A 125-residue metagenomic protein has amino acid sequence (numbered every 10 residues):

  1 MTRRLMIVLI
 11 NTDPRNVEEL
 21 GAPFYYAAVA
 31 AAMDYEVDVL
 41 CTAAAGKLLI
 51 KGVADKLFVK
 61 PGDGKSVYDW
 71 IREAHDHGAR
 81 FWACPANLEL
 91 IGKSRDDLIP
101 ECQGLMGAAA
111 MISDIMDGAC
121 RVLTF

Functional and structural regions predicted by a protein language model:
T2-M6: Extreme N-terminal starter segment of soluble prokaryotic enzymes
V8-L20: Short, glycine-rich nucleotide/cofactor-binding loops
L20-M33, V39: Histidine-anchored nucleotide/phosphate-binding helix
A31-A32, H75, M116: Anion (oxyanion) recognition and catalysis
V37-T42, F81-P85: Short internal beta-strands
L40-I50: Short connector loops at secondary-structure junctions
D55-P85: A glycine-rich helix N-cap at a beta->alpha junction
A74, W82, E89-I99, G104-A110: A short aromatic-anchored loop/beta-hairpin motif
